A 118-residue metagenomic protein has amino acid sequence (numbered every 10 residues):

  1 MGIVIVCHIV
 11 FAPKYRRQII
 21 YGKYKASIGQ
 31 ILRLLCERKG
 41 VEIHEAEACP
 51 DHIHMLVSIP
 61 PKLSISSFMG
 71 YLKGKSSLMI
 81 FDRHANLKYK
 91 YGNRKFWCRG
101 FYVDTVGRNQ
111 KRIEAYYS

Functional and structural regions predicted by a protein language model:
M1-S118: Basic nucleic-acid-binding interfaces
